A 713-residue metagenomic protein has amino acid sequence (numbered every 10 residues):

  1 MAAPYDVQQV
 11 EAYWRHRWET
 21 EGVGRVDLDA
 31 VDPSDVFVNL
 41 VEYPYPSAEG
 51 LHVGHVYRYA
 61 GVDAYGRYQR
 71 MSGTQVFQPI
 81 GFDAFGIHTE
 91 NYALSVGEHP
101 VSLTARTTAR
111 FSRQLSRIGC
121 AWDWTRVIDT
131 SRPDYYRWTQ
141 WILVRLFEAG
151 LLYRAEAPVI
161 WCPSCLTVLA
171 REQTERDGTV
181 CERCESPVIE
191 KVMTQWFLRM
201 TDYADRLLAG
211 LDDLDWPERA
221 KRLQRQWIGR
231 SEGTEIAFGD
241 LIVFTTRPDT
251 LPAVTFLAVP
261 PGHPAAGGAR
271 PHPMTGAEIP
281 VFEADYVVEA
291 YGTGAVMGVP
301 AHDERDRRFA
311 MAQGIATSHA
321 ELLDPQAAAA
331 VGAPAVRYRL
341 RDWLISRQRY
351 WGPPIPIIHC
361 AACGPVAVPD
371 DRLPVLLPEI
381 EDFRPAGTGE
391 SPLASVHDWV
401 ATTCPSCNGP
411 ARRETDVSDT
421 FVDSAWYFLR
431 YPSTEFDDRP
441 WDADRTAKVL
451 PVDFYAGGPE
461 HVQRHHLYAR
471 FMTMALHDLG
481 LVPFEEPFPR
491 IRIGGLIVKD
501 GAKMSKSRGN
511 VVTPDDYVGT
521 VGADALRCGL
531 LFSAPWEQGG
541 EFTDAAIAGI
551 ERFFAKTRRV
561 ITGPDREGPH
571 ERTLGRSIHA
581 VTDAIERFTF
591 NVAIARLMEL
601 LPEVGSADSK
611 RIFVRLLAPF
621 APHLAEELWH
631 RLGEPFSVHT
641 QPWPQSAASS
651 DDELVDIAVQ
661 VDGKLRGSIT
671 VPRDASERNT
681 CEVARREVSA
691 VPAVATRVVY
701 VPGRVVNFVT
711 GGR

Functional and structural regions predicted by a protein language model:
M1-P260, P300, A312, M472 (+3 more regions): N-terminal, positively charged nucleic-acid-binding surface of large information/translation enzymes
M1-S34, V296, A316-L322, V331 (+6 more regions): Basic, alpha-helical terminal appendages of large translation-related enzymes
P33-V41, L115-G119, A277-V287, F428-L450 (+3 more regions): Active-site-adjacent bridging/hinge elements
G54-G66, D83, Y135-W138, R154-A155 (+11 more regions): Structured ligand/cofactor/substrate-binding pocket environments in proteins
L94-S95, S102-L103, A170-T201, V243-F244 (+7 more regions): Conserved phosphate-binding loops in nucleotide/dinucleotide-binding enzymes
V144, E148-C165, F238, T245 (+5 more regions): Helix-rich, typically C-terminal accessory recognition domains appended to large enzymatic cores
C165, E182-S186, T275, A361-C363 (+1 more regions): Short Cys/His-rich metal-coordination motifs, predominantly Zn2+-binding knuckles/fingers
M200-S231, P252-A266, D371-T403, F613-P642: Amphipathic alpha-helical
